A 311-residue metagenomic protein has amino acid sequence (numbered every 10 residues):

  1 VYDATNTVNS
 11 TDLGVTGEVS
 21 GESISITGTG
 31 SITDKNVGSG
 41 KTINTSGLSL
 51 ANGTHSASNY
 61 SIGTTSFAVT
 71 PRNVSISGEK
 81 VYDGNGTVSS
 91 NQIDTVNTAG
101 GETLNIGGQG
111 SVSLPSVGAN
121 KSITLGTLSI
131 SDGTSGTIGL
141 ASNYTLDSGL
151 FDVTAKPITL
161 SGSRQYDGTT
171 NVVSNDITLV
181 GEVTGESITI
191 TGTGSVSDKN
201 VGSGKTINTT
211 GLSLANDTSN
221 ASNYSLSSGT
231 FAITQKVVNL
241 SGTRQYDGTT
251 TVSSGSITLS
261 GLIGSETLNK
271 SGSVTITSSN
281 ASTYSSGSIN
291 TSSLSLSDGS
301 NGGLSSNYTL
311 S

Functional and structural regions predicted by a protein language model:
V1-S311: Short loop/turn motifs that initiate or flank beta-strands
